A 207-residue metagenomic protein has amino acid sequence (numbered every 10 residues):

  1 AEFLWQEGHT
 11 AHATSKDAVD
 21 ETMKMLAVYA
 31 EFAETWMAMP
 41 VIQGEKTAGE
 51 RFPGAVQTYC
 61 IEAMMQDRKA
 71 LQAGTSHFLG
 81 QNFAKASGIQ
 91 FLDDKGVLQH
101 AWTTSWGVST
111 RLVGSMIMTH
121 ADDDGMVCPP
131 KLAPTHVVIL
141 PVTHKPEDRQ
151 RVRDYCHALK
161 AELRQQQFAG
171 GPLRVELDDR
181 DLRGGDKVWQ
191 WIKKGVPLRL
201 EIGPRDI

Functional and structural regions predicted by a protein language model:
A1-I207: NTP/phosphate- and nucleic-acid-binding module
